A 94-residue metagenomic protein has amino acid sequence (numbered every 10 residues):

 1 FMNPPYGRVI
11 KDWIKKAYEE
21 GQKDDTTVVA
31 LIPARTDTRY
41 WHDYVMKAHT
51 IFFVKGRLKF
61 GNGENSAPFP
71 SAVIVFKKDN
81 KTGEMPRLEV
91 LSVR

Functional and structural regions predicted by a protein language model:
F1-R94: Class I S-adenosyl-L-methionine-dependent methyltransferase catalytic core
